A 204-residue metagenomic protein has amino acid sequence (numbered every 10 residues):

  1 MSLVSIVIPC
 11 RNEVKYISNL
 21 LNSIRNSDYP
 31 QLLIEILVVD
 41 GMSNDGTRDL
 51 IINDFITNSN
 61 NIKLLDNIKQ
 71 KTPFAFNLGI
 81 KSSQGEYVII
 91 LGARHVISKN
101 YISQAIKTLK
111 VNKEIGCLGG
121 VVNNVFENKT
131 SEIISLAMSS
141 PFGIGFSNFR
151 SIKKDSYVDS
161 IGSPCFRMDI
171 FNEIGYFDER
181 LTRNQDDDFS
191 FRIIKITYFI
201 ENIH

Functional and structural regions predicted by a protein language model:
S2-S5, E35, D188: Cell-envelope/extracellular polymer assembly enzymes that use nucleotide-activated donors
K15-S18, D45-N53, N100: Acidic helix N-cap motif at the loop->helix transition within catalytic regions of sugar-transfer enzymes
N22-L33: Short, acidic, metal-binding catalytic loop of nucleotide-sugar glycosyltransferases
D40-D49, R94-V96: A conserved acidic beta->alpha catalytic loop
N67-S83, Q104, K154, V158-G162: Glycine-rich, basic loop-to-helix element that forms the pyrophosphate-binding segment of sugar-nucleotide handling
V88: Short aromatic/hydrophobic "clamp" motif used to bind/position activated sugar donors
V96-E132, I196-F199, I203: Conserved donor NDP-sugar-binding/catalytic core segment of glycosyltransferases
F146-D169, L181-N184, D188, I194: A recurrent flexible, glycine/aromatic-enriched loop bordering the glycosyltransferase active site that acts as
